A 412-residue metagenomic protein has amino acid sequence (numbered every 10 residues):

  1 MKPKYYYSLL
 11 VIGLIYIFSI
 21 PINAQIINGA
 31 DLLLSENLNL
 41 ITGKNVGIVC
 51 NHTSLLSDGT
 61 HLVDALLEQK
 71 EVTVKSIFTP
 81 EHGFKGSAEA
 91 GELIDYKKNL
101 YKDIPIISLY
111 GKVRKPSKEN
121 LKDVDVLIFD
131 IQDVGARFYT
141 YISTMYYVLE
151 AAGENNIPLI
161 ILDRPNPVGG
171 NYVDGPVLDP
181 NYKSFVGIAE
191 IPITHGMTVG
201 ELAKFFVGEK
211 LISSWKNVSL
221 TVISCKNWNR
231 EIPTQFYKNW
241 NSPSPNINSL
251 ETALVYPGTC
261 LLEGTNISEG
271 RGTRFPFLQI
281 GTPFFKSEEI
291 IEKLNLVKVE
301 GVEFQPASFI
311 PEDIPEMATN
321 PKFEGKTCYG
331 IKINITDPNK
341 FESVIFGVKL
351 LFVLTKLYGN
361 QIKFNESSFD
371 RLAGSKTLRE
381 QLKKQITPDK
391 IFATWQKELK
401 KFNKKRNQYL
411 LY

Functional and structural regions predicted by a protein language model:
M1-I26: Bacterial Sec-dependent N-terminal signal peptides
T73-E81, L162: Short internal beta-strands
G86-A90, I160-Y182: Glycine-rich, charge-decorated loop segments at or immediately adjacent to ligand/cofactor-binding or catalytic sites
D95-V124: Glycine-rich oxoanion-binding loops at beta->alpha junctions
D133-M145: Glycine/threonine-rich flexible loop motifs
K183-Y256: Conserved anion/nucleotide-ligand pocket segment
N227-E312: Glycine-rich, aromatic-lined ligand/substrate-binding cores of catalytic and carbohydrate-binding domains
G281-T394: Conserved functional hotspot residues or short segments at active or partner-binding sites across diverse domains
